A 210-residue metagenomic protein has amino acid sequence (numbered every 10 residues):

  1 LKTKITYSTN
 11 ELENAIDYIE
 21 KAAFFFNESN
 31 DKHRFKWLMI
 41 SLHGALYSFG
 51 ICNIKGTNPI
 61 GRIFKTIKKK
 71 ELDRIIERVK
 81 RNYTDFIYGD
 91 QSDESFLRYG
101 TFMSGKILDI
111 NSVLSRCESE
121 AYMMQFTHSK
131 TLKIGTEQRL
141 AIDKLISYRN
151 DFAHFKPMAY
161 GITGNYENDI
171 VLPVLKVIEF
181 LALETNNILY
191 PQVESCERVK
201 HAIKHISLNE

Functional and structural regions predicted by a protein language model:
L1-G44, S48-F64, Y190-E210: Charged alpha-helical initiation segments
L1-K32, L114-L132, V171-L181: Short secondary-structure boundary segments
K2-T3, Y7, E137-S147, D151 (+1 more regions): Polyanionic, low-complexity intrinsically disordered segments
E11-E13, E20, E28, K68-D73 (+10 more regions): Glutamate identity and glutamate-enriched acidic tracts
N14-D17, H33-G44, F49, G105 (+2 more regions): Short, well-structured alpha-helical interface segments that form or flank functional binding sites
I16, E20-A23, F64-K65, D73 (+6 more regions): Generic detector of well-ordered alpha-helical segments enriched in charged/polar residues, highlighting helical
R62-K68, E167-L172: Amphipathic alpha-helical scaffolding segments
K68-D143, Y148-D151, M158-Y160, L189: Flexible secondary-structure boundary motifs
